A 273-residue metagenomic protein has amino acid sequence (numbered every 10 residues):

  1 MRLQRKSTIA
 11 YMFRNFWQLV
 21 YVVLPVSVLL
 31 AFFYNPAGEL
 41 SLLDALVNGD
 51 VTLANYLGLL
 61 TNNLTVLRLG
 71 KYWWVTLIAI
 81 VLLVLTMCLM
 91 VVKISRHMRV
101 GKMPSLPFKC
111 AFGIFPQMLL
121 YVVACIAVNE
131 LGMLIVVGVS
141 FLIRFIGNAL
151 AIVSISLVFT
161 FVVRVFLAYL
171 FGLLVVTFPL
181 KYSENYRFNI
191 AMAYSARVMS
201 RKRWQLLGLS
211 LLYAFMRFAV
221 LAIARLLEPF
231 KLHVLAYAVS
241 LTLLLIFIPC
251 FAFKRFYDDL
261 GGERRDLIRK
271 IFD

Functional and structural regions predicted by a protein language model:
R2-S7, L24-F33, A37-G70, W74 (+7 more regions): Juxtamembrane transition segments at transmembrane-helix termini in multipass membrane proteins
I9-L24, F115-L120, S200-G208: Membrane-interface helix starts
G70-L77, S105-M133, V153-R164: Alpha-helical membrane-spanning segments of integral membrane proteins, especially the hydrophobic core of TM bundles
L77-V84: Transmembrane alpha-helix signature in integral membrane proteins
L85-G113: Hydrophobic transmembrane alpha-helix segments characteristic of membrane transport and insertion machinery
E130-G138, F171, V175-V176: Transmembrane alpha-helix/helix-exit interface in multi-pass inner-membrane proteins
S140-V162, L226-L235: Membrane-interfacial helix-loop-helix connectors in multipass membrane proteins
